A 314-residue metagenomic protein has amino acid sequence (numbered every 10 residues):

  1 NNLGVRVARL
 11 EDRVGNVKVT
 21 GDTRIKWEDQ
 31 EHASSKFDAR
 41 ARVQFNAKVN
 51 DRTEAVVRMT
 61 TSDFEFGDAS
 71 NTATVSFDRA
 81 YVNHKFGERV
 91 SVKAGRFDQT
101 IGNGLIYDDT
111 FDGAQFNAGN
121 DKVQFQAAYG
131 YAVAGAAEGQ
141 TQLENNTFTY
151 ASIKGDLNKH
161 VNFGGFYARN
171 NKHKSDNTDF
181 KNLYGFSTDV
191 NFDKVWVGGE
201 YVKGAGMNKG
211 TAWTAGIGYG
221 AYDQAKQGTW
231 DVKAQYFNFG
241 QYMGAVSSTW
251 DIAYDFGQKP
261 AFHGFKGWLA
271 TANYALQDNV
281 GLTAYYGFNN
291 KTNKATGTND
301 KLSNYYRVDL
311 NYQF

Functional and structural regions predicted by a protein language model:
N1, L10-D12, K26-K36, G67-T72 (+2 more regions): Outer-membrane beta-barrel pore domains
G4-R6, F86: Intrinsically disordered and other compositionally biased segments
N16-K18, D22-W27, S34-E138, N145-G165 (+2 more regions): Outer membrane beta-barrel
G139-T141, G199: Flexible coil/linker segments and helix-coil junctions enriched in charged and small residues
